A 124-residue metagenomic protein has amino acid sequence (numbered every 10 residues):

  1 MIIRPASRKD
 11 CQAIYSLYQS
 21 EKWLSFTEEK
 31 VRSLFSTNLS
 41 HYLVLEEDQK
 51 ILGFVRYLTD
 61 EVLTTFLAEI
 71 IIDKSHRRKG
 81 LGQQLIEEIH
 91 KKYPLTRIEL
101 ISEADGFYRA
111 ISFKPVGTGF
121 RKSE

Functional and structural regions predicted by a protein language model:
M1-A13: A short beta-loop-alpha structural element at the N-terminal edge of CoA-dependent acyl/N-acetyltransferase catalytic
S16-T27: Helix-loop element at the rim of GNAT/NAT acetyltransferase active sites that forms part of the acceptor-substrate
S40-V55: Conserved beta-hairpin
Y57-L67, R77: A conserved beta-turn-beta hairpin within the catalytic core of GNAT-like acetyltransferases that forms part
D73: Residue-level recognition of the GNAT/N-acetyltransferase active site
H76, G80-L85: Conserved acetyl-CoA pyrophosphate-binding loop and the N-cap/start of the following alpha-helix in GNAT-like
Q83, L100-E124: Conserved active-site alpha-helix within GNAT-family acetyltransferase domains
K91-E103: Conserved GNAT acetyl-CoA-binding A-motif
